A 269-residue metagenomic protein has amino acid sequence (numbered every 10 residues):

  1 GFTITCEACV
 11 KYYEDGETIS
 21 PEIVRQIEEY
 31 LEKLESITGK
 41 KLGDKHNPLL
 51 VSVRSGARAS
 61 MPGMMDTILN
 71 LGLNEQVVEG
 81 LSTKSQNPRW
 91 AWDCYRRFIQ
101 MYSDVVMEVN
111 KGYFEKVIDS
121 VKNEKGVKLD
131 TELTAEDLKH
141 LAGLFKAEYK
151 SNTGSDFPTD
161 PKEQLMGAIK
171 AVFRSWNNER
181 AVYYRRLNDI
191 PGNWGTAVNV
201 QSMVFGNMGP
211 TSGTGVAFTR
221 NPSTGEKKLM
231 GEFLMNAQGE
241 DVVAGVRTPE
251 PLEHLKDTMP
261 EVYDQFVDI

Functional and structural regions predicted by a protein language model:
F2-N199, M208: N-terminal beta-alpha lobe that positions the nucleotide/phosphoryl donor in ATP/NTP-coupled carboxylate activation
S55, Q201-S202, G231-E232: Pocket-edge structural micro-motifs
S60, R97-Q100, Y113, H140 (+4 more regions): ATP-dependent carboxylate/acyl-activation modules
V198-S202, F218: Two-metal-ion RNase H-like nuclease active-site motif
